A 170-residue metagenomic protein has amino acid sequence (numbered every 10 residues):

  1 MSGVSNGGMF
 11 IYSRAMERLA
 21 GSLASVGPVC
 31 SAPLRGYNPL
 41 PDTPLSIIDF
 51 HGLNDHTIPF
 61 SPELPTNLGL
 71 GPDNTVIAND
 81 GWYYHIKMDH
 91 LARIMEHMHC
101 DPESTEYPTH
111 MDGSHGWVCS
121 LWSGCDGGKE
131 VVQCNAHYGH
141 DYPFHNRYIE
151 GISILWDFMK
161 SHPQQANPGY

Functional and structural regions predicted by a protein language model:
M1-S46, H56: Primarily recognizes the serine-hydrolase "nucleophile elbow" in alpha/beta-hydrolase and SGNH/GDSL folds
N38, P59-S61, E106, N167: Short linear functional motifs in flexible/disordered or boundary regions
L40, F60, H145-I149: Conserved strand-to-helix beginnings and helix N-cap segments that scaffold or border functional pockets
I47-F50, G81-I86, L91-Y170: C-terminal catalytic histidine-bearing segment of alpha/beta-hydrolase fold enzymes
D55-I58, H140-Y142: Acidic catalytic loop of the alpha/beta-hydrolase fold
T57-W82: A solvent-exposed, charged loop/short amphipathic helix patch at secondary-structure junctions
